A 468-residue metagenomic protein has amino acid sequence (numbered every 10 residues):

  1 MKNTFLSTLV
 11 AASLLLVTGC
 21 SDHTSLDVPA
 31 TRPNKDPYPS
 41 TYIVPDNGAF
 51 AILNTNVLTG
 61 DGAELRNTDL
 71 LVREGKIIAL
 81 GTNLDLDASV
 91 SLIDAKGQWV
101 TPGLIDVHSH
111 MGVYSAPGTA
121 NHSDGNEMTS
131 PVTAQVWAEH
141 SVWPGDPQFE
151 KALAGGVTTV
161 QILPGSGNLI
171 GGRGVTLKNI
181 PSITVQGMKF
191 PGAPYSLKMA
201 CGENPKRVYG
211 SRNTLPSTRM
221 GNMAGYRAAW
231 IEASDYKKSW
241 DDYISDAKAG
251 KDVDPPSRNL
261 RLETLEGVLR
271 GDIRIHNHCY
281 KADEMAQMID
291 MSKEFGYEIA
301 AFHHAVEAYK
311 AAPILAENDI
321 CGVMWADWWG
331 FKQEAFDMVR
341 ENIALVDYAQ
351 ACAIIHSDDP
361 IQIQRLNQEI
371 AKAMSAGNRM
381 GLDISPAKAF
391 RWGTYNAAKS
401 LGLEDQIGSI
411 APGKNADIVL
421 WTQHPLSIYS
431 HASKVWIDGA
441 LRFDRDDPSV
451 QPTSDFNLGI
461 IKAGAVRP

Functional and structural regions predicted by a protein language model:
M1-L9: Bacterial N-terminal signal peptides that target proteins for export
V17-G19: C-terminal motif of bacterial Sec signal peptides marking the signal peptidase cleavage site
H23-N47, A463: N-terminal pre-domain segments of enzymes
N34-K35, Y42-V44, G48, V57 (+1 more regions): Histidine-rich, glycine-flanked metal-binding segment
S40-T41, D46, A116-P117, S123-T129 (+5 more regions): His/Asp/Glu-enriched, well-ordered alpha-helical/loop segment that forms or immediately abuts the divalent-metal
G48-I52, L86-E139, A154: Replace "His-x-His-based motif
T55, K399, A411-D455: C-terminal cap of metal-dependent C-N hydrolases
Q148, L153-A301, H431, I437: Polyanionic/metal-chelating signatures
